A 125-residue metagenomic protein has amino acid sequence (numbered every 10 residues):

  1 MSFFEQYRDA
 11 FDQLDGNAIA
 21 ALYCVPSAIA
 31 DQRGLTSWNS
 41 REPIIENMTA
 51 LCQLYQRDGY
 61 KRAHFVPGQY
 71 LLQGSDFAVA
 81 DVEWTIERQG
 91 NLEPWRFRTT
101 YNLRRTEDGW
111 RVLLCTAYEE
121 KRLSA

Functional and structural regions predicted by a protein language model:
M1-V25, A30, L123-A125: Short, low-complexity N-terminal intrinsically disordered segments enriched in polar/charged residues
F4-Y7, F11, Y23, I44-M48 (+3 more regions): Hydrophobic alpha-helical core bundles mediating ligand binding, dimerization, or RNAP-core interactions
G16-G68, D76: A solvent-exposed, acidic/Ser-Thr-rich amphipathic alpha-helical stretch
F65-L71, W84-I86, R98-R104, A117: Hydrophobic/aromatic beta-strand elements that line small-molecule binding cavities or substrate pockets in beta-rich
Q73-S75, L92: Surface-exposed coil/turn segments at beta-strand junctions on protein surfaces, enriched
S75-W84: A short hydrophobic beta-strand element
I86-P94: Short, cysteine-centered beta-strand-loop-beta hairpins and adjacent loop/turn segments enriched in charged/polar
P94-A125: Short beta-strand edge/turn micro-motifs at domain boundaries
